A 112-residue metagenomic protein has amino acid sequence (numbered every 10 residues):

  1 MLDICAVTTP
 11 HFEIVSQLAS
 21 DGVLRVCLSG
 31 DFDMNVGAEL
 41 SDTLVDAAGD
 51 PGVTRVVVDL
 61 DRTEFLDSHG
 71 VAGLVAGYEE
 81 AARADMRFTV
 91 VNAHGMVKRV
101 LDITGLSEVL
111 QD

Functional and structural regions predicted by a protein language model:
I4-D42: STAS-typified acidic loop motif
I14, L110-D112: Short, basic/aromatic-enriched C-terminal tail that caps enzymatic domains
D31-L110: Amphipathic alpha-helical interaction surfaces in cytosolic regulatory modules
